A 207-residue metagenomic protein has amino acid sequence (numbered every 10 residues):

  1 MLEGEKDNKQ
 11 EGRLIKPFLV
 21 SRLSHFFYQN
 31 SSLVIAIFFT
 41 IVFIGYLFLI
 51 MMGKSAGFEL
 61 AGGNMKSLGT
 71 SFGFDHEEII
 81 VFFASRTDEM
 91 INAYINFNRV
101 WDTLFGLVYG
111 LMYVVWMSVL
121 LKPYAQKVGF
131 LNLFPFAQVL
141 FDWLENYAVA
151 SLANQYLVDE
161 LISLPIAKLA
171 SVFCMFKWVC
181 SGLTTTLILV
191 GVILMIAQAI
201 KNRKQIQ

Functional and structural regions predicted by a protein language model:
L2-F26: Short, Lys/Arg-rich, polar N-terminal cytosolic tail immediately upstream of the first transmembrane signal-anchor
E3-G4, I200-Q207: Short, charged juxtamembrane terminal tails flanking transmembrane helices
P17-F97: Interfacial loop at the N-terminal end of multi-pass membrane proteins
S24-S31, T87-F97, P123-F130, I162-F176: Membrane-interfacial loop-to-transmembrane-helix junctions in polytopic alpha-helical membrane proteins
L33-T40, S118, P123-L140: Interfacial segments of alpha-helical transmembrane regions
F97-M117, T185-L189: Hydrophobic alpha-helical transmembrane segments
W116-P123, I193-A199: Structural signal for the C-terminal ends of transmembrane alpha-helices and the immediately following loop
Q138-I196: Alpha-helical transmembrane segments of multi-pass integral membrane proteins, characterized by long hydrophobic
